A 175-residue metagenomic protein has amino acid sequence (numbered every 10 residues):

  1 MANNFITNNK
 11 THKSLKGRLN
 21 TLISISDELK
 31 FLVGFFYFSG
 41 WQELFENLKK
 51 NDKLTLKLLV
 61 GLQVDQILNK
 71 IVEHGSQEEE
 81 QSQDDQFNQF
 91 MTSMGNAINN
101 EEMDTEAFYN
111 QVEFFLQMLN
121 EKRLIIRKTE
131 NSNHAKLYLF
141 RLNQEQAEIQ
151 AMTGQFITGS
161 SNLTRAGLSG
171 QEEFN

Functional and structural regions predicted by a protein language model:
M1-N175: PLD/PLD-like phosphodiesterase catalytic module centered on the HKD motif
